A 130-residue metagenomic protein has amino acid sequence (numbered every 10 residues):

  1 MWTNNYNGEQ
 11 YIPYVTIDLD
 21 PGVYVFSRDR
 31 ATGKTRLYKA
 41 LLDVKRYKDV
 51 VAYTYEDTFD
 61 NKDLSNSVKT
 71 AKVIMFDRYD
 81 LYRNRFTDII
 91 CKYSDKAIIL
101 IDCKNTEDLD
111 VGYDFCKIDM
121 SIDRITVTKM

Functional and structural regions predicted by a protein language model:
M1-T16: N-terminal pre-Walker A segment at the start of P-loop NTPase domains
F26: Hydrophobic anchor at the beta1->P-loop junction of P-loop NTPases
R30-K34: Walker A (P-loop) phosphate-binding loop of P-loop NTPases
L37-K39: Post-Walker A alpha-helix
L42: Helix-to-loop junction immediately C-terminal to a conserved catalytic motif
K48-V73: AAA+/P-loop NTPase substrate/partner-engagement loops
N66-F86: Conserved P-loop NTPase "ATPase switch" module shared by AAA+ and STAND
L81-M130: Replace "adjacent to P-loop NTPase cores in ATP/GTP-dependent enzymes" with "adjacent to NTP-binding cores
